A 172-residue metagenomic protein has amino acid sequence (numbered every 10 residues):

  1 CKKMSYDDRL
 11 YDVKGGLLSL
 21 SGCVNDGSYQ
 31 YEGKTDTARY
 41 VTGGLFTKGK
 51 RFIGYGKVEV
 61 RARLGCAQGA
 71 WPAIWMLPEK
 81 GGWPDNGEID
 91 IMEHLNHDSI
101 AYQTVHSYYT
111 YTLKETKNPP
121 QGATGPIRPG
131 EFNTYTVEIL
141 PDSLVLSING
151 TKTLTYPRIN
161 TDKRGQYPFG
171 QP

Functional and structural regions predicted by a protein language model:
C1-P172: GH16 jelly-roll
